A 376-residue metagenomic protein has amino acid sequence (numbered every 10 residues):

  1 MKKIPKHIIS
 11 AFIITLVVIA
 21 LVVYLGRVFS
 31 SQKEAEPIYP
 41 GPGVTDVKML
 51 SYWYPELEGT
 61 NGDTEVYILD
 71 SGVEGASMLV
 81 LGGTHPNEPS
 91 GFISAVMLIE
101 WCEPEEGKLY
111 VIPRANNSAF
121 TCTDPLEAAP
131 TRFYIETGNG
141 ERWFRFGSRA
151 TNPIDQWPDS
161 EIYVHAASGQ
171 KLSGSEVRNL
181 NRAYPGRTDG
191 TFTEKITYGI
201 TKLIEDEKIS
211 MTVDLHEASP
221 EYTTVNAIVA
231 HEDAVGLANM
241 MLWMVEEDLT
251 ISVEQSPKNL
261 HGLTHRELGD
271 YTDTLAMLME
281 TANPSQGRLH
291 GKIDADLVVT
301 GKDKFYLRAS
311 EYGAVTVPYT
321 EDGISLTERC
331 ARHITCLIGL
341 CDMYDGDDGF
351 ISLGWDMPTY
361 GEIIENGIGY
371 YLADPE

Functional and structural regions predicted by a protein language model:
K2-W53, L57-I68, W101, F192-M211 (+2 more regions): C-terminal accessory segments enriched in acidic
D70-S77: Proline/glycine-enriched tight loop/beta-turn segments at coil->beta junctions that connect or precede beta-strands
S71, G82-P86: Glycine-rich His-Gly loop
A76, P89, Q286-L289: Short, solvent-exposed loop/turn elements at domain surfaces
S77-G83, I112, A183: Short glycine-rich or small-residue beta-strand-to-loop segments that form or flank ligand, phosphate, metal/Fe-S
H85-I93: Di-metal (Zn2+ and/or Mg2+/Mn2+) metal-binding site signature of metallo-dependent hydrolases with the MBL/beta-CASP
P89-S90, E105-W243: Active-site/substrate-binding loop(s) of hydrolase catalytic cores
S94-G107: A short, Lys/Arg-enriched amphipathic alpha-helix followed by its capping loop at the start of a domain
